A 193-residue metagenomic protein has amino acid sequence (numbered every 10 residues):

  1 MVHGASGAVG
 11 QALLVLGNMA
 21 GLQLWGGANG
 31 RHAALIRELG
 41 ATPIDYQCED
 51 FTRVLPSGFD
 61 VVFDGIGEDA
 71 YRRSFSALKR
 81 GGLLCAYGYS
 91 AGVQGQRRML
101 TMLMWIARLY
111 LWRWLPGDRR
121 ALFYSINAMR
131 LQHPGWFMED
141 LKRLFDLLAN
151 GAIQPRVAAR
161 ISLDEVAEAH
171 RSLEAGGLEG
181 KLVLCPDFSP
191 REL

Functional and structural regions predicted by a protein language model:
M1, V62-F63, C85: N-terminal Rossmann-like NAD(P) cofactor-binding module of classical short-chain dehydrogenase/reductase
M1-C48: Mid-domain Rossmann-like dinucleotide-binding core that forms the NAD(H)/NADP(H) cofactor-binding site
G4, I66, G88: Glycine-rich, N-terminal phosphate-binding loop of Rossmann-like dinucleotide-binding domains
G10, A33, T52, D69-R72: Short, well-ordered alpha-helical microsegments
G17, I36, V62, S74 (+3 more regions): Terminal peptide-recognition signature
V54-V62: A short acidic, Gly/Pro-enriched loop at the edge of an enzyme's catalytic core that lines a small-molecule cofactor
D69-N150, P186-L193: Glycine-rich phosphate-binding loop and adjacent beta-alpha segment of Rossmann(oid) nucleotide-cofactor-binding
F145-R160, A167-L193: C-terminal capping/lid region of NAD(P)-dependent oxidoreductase domains
